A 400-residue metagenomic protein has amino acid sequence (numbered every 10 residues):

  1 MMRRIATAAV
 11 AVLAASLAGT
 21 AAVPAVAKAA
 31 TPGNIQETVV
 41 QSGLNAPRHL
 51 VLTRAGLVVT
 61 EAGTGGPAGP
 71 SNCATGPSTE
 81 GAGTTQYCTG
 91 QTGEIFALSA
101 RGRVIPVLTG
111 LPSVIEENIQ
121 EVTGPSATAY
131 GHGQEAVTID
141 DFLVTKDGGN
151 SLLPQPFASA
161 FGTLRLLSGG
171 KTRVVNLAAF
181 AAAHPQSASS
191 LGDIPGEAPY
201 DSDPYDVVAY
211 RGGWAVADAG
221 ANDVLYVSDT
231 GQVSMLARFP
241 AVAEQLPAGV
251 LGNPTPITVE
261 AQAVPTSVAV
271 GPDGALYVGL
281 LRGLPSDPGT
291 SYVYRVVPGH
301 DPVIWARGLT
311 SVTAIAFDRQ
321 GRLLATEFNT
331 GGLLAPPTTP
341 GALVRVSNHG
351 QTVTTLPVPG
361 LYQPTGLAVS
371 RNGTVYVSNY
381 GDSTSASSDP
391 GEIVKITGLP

Functional and structural regions predicted by a protein language model:
M1-A29: Secretory targeting and sorting signals
P24-P400: Extracellular beta-propeller repeat domains
